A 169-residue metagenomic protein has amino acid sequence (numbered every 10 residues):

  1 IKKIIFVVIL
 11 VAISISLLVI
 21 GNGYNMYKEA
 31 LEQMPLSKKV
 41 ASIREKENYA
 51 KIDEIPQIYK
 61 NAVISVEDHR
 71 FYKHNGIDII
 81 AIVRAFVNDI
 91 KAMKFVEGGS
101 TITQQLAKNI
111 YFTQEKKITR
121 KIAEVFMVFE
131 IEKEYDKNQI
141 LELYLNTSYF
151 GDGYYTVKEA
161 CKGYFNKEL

Functional and structural regions predicted by a protein language model:
I1-L169: Juxtamembrane regions of bacterial inner-membrane/periplasmic proteins, predominantly the peptidoglycan biogenesis
